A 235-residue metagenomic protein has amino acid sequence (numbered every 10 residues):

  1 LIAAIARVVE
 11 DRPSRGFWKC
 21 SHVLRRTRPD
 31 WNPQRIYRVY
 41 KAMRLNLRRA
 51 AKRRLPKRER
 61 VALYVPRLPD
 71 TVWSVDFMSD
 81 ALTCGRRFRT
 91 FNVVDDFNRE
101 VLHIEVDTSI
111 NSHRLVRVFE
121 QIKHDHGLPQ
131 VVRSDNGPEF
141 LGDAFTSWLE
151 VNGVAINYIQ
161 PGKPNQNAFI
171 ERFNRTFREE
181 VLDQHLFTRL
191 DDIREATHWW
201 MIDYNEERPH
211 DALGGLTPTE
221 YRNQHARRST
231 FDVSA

Functional and structural regions predicted by a protein language model:
L1-A235: Charged DNA-binding/catalytic regions of mobile-element recombinases
